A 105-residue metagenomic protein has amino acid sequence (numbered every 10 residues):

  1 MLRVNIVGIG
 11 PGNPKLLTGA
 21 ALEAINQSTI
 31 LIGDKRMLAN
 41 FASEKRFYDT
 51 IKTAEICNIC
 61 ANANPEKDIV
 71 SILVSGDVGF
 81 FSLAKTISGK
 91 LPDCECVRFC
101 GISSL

Functional and structural regions predicted by a protein language model:
M1-S103: Class I S-adenosyl-L-methionine
